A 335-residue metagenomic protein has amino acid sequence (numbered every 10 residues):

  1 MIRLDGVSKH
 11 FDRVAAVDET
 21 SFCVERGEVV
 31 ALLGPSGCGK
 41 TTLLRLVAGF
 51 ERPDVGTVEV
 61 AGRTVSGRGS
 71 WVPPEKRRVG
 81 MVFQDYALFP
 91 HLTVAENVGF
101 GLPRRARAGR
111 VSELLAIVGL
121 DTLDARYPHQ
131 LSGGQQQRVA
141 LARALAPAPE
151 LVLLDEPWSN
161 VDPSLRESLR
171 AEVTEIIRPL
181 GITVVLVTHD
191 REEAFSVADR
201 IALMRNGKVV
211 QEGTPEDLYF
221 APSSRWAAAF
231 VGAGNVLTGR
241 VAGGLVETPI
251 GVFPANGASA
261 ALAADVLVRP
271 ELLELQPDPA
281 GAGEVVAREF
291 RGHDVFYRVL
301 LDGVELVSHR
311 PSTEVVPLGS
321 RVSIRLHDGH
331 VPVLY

Functional and structural regions predicted by a protein language model:
V29, R78-G80, Q84, L88-W226: ABC ATPase nucleotide-binding domains
L33-P35: The feature captures the beta-strand-to-loop junction immediately N-terminal to the Walker
A48: Helix-to-loop junction immediately C-terminal to a conserved catalytic motif
D54-T57, N206: Conserved coupling/switch loops of ABC nucleotide-binding domains, chiefly the family-specific signature
G56-G67: Conserved ABC transporter NBD signature motif
S223-V286, V295-V315: ATPase nucleotide-binding modules
